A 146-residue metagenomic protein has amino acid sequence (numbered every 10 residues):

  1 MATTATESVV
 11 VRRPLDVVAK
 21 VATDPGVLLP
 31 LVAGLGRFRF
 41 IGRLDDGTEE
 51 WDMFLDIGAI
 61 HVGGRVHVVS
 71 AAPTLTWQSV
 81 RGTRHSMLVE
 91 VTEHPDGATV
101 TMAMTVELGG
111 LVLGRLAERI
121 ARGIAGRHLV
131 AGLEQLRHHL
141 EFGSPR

Functional and structural regions predicted by a protein language model:
M1-D46, R146: Hydrophobic ligand-binding cavity/cleft-lining segments
A2-V10, T48-E50, H61-G63, T74 (+2 more regions): Intrinsic-disorder/low-complexity, polar/charged segments enriched in Ser/Thr/Lys/Arg/Asp/Glu/Gln
V11, L55, M104-V106: Hydrophobic beta-strand positions in extracellular immunoglobulin-like domains
R12-L15, R43-D46, V69-P73, E90-T99: A short, structured loop/turn motif at beta-sheet edges
D16-A19, V130, E134: Amphipathic alpha-helical segments that line or abut small-molecule/effector binding pockets and mediate allosteric
L29-P30, R39-T83, A131-R146: Glycine-rich portal/gate segments that line the openings of hydrophobic small-molecule binding cavities
Q78-A131: Beta-strand/loop substructures that line and gate deep hydrophobic ligand-binding cavities in soluble
